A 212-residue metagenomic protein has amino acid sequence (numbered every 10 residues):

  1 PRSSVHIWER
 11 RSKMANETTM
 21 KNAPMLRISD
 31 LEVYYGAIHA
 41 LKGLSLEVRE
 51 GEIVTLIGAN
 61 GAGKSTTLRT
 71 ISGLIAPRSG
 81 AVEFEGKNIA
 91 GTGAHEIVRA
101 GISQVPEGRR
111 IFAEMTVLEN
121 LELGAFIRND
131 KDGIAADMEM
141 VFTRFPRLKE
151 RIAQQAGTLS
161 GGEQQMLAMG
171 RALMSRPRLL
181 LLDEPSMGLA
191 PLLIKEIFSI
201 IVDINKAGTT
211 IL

Functional and structural regions predicted by a protein language model:
P1-L212: Glycine-rich phosphate-binding loops of nucleotide-dependent enzymes
